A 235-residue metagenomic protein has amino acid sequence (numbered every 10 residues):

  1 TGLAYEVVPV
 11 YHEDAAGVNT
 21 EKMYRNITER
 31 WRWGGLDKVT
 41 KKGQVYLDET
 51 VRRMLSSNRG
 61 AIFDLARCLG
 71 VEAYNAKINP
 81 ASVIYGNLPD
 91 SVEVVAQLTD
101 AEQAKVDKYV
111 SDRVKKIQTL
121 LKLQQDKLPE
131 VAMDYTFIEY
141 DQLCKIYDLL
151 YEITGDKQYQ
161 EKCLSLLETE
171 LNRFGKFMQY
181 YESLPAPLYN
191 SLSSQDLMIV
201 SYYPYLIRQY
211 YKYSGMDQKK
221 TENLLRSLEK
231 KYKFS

Functional and structural regions predicted by a protein language model:
T1-S235: ER/secretory pathway lumenal C-terminal domains and tails of membrane proteins involved in glycoprotein biogenesis
